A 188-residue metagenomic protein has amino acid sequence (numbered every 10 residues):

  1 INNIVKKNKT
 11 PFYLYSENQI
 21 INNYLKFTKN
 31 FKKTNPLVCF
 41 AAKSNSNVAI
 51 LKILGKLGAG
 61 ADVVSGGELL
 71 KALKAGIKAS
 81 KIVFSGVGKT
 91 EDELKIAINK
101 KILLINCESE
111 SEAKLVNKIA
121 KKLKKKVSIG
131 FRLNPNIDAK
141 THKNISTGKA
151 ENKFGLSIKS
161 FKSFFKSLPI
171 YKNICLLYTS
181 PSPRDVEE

Functional and structural regions predicted by a protein language model:
I1-I105, E110-V127, K162, K166 (+1 more regions): A charged N-terminal "starter" segment
K9-P11, N99-L104, K143-L156: Glycine-rich tight-turn/loop motif centered on a GG-T
A41, R132-N134, S180: Short loop/turn motifs enriched for small/polar and acidic residues
N47-I50, E68-L70, T90-E93, P135-A150 (+1 more regions): Conserved radical SAM core fold
V83, G130-R132, Y178: Conserved beta-strand segments that form the floor/walls of ligand-binding pockets within enzyme and binding domains
K126-D138: Glycine-rich, aromatic-flanked loop segments that form ligand/cofactor-binding clefts across common enzyme folds
I145-T147, K172-L177: Residues forming anionic-ligand binding surfaces in small-molecule and nucleic-acid pockets of primarily soluble enzymes
Y178-E188: Single conserved hydrophobic/aromatic residue that forms the stacking wall/gate of nucleotide- or nucleobase-binding
